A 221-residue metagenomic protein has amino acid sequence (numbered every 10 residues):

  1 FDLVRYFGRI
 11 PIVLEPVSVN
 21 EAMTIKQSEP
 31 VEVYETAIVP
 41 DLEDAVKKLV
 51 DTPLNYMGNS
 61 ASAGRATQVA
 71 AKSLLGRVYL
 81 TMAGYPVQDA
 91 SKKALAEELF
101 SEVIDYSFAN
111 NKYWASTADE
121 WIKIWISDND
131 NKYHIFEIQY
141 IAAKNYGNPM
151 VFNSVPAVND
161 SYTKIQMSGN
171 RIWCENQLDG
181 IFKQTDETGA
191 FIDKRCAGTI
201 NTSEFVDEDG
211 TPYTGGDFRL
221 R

Functional and structural regions predicted by a protein language model:
F1-A66, Y79-S91: Aromatic-anchored glycine-rich loop motif in surface-exposed flexible loops
F7, A66, S73, N129-N131: Short, solvent-exposed loop/turn segments at the edges of secondary structure
E98, E102-I104, A109-R221: Elongated scaffold/linker segments in the mid-to-C-terminal portions of large proteins
